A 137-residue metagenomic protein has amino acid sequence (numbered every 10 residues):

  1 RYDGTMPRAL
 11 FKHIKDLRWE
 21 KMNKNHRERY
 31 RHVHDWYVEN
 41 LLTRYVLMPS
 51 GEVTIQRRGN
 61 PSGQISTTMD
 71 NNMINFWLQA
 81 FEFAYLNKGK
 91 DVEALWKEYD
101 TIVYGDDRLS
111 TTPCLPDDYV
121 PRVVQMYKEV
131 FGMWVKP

Functional and structural regions predicted by a protein language model:
R1-P137: Core nucleotidyl-transferase/polymerase catalytic module
